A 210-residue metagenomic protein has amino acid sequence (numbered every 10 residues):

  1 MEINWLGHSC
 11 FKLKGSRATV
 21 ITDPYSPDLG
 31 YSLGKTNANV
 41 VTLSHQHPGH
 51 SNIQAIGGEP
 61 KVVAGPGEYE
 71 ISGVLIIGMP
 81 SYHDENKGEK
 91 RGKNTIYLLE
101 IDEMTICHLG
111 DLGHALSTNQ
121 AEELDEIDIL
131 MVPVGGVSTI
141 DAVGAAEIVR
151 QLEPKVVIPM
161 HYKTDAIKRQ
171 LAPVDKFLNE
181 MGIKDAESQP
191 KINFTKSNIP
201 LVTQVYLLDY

Functional and structural regions predicted by a protein language model:
M1-L29, K90-G110, I129: Conserved beta-strand hairpin/beta-sheet module of binuclear metal-dependent hydrolase folds, prominently
M1-S16, D28, P66-M79, K196-V202 (+1 more regions): Zn-dependent metallo-beta-lactamase
N4-L6, K90-R91, V156-Y210: Binuclear metal-ion centers of metallo-dependent hydrolases, dominated by the metallo-beta-lactamase
I21-P24, A38-H47, I53, M79 (+3 more regions): Active-site neighborhood of phospho(di)ester-bond hydrolases with catalytic His/Asp-centered motifs
P27-E68, E122-M131: Active-site metal-binding motif and surrounding structural segment of the metallo-beta-lactamase
P27-G30, Q46-S51, H114-S117, V137-D141 (+1 more regions): Active-site environment of divalent metal-dependent phosphoester hydrolases
N52-C107, A115: Portal/gating segments that form or line small-molecule/metal binding sites
E85-L152: Active-site-proximal loop/helix segments of hydrolase catalytic cores
